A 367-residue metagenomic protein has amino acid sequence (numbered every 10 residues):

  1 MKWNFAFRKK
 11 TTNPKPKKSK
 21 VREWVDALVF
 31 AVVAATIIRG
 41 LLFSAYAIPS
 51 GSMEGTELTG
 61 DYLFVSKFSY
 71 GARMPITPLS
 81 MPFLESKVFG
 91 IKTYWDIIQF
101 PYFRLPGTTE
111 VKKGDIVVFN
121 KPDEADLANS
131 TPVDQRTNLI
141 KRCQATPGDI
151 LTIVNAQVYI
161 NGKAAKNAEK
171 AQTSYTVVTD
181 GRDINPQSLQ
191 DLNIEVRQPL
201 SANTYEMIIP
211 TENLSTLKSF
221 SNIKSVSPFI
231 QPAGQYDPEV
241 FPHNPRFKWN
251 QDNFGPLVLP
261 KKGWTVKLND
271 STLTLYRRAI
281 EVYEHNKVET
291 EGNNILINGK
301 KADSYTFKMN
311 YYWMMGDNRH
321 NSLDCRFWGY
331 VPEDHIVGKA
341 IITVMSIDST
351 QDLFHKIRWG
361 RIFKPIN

Functional and structural regions predicted by a protein language model:
M1-N367: Extended hydrophobic leader/signal-anchor segments used for secretion and membrane insertion
